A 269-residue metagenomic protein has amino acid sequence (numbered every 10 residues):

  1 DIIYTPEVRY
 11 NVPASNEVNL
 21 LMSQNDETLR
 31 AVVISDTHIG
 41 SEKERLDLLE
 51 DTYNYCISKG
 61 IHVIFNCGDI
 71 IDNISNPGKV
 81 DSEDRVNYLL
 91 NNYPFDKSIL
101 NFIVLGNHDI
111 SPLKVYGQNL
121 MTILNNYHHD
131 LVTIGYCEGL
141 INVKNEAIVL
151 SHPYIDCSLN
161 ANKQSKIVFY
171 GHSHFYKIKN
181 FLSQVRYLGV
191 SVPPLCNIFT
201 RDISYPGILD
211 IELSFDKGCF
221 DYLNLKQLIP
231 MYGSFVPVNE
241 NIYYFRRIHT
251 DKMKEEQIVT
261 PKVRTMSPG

Functional and structural regions predicted by a protein language model:
D1-R9, R247-G269: Non-catalytic terminal accessory segments
D1-S35, P268: Acidic, histidine-bearing metal-coordination/catalytic regions of metal-dependent phosphoesterases
E17-L21, I39-T133: Core catalytic region of metal-dependent phosphoesterases/phosphodiesterases, especially metallo-beta-lactamase-like
L20-V32, L140-V149, L182-Y187: Beta-strand-turn-beta hairpins that frame and shape the catalytic cleft of phosphate-ester-processing enzymes
A31-V33, V63-N66, I103, V149 (+1 more regions): Residue-level marker for buried hydrophobic side chains located in beta-strands that build the well-ordered beta-sheet
D36, G68-D69, G106, H152 (+1 more regions): Active-site glycine-centered loops adjacent to acidic/histidine catalytic or metal-binding residues that shape
L131-N142: Short acidic low-complexity segments
A147-V149, Y154-R246, T265: Conserved beta-sheet core of the metallophosphoesterase superfamily
